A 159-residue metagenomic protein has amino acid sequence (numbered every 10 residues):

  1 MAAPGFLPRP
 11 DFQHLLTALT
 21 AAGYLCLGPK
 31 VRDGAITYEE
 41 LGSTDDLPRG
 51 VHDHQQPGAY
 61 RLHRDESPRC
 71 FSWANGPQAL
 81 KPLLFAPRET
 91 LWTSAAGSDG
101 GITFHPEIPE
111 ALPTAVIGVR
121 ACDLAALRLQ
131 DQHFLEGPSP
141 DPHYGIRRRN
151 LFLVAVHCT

Functional and structural regions predicted by a protein language model:
M1-T159: Iron-sulfur-associated redox domains of electron-transfer enzymes in respiratory and anaerobic energy metabolism
